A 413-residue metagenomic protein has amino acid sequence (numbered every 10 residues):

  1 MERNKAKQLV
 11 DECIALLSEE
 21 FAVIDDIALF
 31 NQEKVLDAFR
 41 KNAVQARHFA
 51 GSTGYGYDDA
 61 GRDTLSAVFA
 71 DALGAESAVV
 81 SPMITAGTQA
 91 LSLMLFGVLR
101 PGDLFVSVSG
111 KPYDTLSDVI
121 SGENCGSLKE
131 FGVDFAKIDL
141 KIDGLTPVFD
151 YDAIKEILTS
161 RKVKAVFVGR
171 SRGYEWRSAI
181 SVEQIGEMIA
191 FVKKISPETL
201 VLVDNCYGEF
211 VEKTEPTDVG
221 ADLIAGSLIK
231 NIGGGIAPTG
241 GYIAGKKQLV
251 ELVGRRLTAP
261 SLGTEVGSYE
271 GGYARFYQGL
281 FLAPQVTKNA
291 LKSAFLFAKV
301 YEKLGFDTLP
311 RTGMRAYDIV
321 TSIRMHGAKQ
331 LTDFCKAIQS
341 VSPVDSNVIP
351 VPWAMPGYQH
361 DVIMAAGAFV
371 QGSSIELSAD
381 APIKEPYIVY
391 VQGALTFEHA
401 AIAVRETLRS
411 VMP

Functional and structural regions predicted by a protein language model:
E2-S18, D25-D26, V35-H48, G56 (+6 more regions): Conserved PLP-enzyme active-site core in the AAT-like
F49-V79: Active-site-flanking structural segment that lines cofactor/substrate pockets
S52, V79-P82, I319-R324: Short glycine-rich or small-residue beta-strand-to-loop segments that form or flank ligand, phosphate, metal/Fe-S
T64, V68, E187, F191 (+2 more regions): Amphipathic alpha-helical segments that form well-ordered structural scaffolds and often line/cohere around active
D71-A75, C125-V133, P343: Short helix-loop-beta junction
S77-V80, D103-V106, K164-A165, T199-V201 (+6 more regions): Structural motif
E302-M412: Conserved C-terminal alpha-helix-loop-beta "cap" of PLP-dependent enzymes that closes/shapes the active-site mouth
